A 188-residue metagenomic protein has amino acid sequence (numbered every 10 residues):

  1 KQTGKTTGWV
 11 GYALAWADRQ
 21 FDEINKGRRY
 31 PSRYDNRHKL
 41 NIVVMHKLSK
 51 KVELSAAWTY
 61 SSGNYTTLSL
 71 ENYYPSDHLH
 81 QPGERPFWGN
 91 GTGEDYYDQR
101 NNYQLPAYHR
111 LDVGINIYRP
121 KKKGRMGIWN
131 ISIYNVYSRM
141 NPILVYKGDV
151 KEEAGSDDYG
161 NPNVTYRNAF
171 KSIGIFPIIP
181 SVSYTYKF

Functional and structural regions predicted by a protein language model:
K1, W9, V43-M45, G114-N116 (+2 more regions): Outer-membrane beta-barrel architecture
K1-T67: Gram-negative outer-membrane beta-barrel transporters
Q2, S32-R37, N101-R110, S172-F176: Short sequence motifs at beta-strands and strand-loop junctions characteristic of Gram-negative outer-membrane
A15-N25, W88-Y97, Y159-T165: Flexible, solvent-exposed coil segments and beta strand-coil junctions, predominantly the extracellular/periplasmic
F21, N25-P31, D98-N102, R167-K171: Extracellular loop and loop/strand-boundary signature of outer-membrane beta-barrel proteins
N41-I42, Y96, Y118-P120: Generic detector of contiguous secondary-structure segments
K51, Y60-E84, W88-G91, P106-R110 (+1 more regions): C-terminal beta-signal and adjacent terminal beta-strands/loops of Gram-negative outer-membrane beta-barrel proteins
